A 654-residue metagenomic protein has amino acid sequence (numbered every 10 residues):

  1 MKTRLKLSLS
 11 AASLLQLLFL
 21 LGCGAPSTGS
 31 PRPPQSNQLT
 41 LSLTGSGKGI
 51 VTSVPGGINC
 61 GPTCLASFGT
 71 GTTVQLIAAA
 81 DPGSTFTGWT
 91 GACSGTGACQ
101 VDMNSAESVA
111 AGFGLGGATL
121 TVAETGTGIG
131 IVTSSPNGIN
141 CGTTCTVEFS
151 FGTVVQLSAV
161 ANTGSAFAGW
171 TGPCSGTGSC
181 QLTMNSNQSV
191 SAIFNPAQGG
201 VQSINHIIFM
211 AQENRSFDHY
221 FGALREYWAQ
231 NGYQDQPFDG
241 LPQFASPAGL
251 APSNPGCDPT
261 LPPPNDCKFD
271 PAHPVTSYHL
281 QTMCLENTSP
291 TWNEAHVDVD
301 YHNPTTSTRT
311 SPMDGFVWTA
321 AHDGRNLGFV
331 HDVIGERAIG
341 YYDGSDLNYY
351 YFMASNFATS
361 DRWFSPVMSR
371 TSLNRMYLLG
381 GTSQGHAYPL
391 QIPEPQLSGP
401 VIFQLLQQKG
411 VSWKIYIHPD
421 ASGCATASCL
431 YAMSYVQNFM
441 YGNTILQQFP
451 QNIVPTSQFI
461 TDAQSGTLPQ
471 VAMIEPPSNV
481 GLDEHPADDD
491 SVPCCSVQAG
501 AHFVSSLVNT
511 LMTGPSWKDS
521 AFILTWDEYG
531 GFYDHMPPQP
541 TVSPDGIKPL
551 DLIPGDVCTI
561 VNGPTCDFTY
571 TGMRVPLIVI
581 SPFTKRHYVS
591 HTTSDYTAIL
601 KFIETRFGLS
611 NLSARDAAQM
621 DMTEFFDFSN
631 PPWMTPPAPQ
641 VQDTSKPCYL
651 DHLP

Functional and structural regions predicted by a protein language model:
K2-S13: Bacterial N-terminal signal peptides that target proteins for export
F19-G22: C-terminal motif of bacterial Sec signal peptides marking the signal peptidase cleavage site
G24-S27: Bacterial signal peptide processing site
P33-L43, F68, C99-E124, F149 (+1 more regions): Conserved "repeat-terminator" motif of extracellular CCP/Sushi domains
N37-A66, G117-V147: Conserved N-terminal submotifs of small, disulfide-stabilized extracellular modules
T44-I50, T72-C99, T127-I131, T153-C180: Surface-exposed interfaces of beta-sheet-rich extracellular modules
V54-G83, M103, S135-G164, M184: Extracellular modular ligand-binding repeats in secreted and cell-surface proteins
A197-P654: N-terminal pro-sequences and low-complexity stem/linker regions of secreted or lumenal proteins
